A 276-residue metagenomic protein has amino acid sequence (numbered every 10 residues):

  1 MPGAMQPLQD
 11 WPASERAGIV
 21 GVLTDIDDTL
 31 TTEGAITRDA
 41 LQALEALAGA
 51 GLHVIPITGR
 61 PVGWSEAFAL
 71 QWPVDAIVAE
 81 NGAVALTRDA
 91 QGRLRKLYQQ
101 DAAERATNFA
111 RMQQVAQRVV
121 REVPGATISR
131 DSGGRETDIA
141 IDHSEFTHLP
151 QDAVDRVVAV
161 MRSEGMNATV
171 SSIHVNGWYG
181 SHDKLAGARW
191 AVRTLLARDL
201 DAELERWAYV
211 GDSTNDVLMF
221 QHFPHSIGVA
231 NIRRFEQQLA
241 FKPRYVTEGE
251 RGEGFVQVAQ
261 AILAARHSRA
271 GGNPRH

Functional and structural regions predicted by a protein language model:
M5, P12, A17, T37 (+1 more regions): Mg2+-dependent phosphoryl-transfer enzymes with acidic/Ser/Thr/Gly-rich catalytic loops
T24: Active-site T/S-Asp motif of two-component receiver
E33-D131: Active-site phosphate-binding/coordination module
W72-D75, L94-Y98, F146-T147, G187 (+1 more regions): Short, hinge-like loop/turn segments at secondary-structure boundaries
W72-P73, N81, E164, H222-F223 (+1 more regions): Short, structured coil segments at secondary-structure junctions
V115-H222: Conserved acidic, metal-coordinating active-site core of Asp-based, Mg2+-dependent phosphoryl-transfer enzymes
